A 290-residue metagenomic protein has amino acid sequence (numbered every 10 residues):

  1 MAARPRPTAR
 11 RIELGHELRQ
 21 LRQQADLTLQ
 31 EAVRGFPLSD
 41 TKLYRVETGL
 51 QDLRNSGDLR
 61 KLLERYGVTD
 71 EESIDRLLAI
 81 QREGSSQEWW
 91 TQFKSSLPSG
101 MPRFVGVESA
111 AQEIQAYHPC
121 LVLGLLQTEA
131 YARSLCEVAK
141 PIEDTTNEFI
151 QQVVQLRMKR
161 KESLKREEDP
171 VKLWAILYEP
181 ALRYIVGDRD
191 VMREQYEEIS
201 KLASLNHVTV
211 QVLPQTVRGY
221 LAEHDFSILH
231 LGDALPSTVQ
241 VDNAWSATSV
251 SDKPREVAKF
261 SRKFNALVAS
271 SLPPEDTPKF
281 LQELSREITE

Functional and structural regions predicted by a protein language model:
A2-H16, Q20, Q24, Q30-G35 (+4 more regions): Interdomain hinge/linker segments and adjacent boundary elements that couple functional modules
L50-L53, Y220: Generic structural signal for helix capping and beta-alpha/helix-loop junctions
E167-V171, I176, R183-E290: C-terminal regulatory/effector modules of DNA-binding transcriptional regulators
